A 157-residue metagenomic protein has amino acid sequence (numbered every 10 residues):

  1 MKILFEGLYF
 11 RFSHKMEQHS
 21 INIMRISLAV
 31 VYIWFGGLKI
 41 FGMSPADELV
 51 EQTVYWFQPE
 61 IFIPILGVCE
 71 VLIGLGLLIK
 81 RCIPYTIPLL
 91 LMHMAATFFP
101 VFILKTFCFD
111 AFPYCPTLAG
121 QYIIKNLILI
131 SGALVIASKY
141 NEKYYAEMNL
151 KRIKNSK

Functional and structural regions predicted by a protein language model:
M1-K157: Membrane-interface extramembranous regions
